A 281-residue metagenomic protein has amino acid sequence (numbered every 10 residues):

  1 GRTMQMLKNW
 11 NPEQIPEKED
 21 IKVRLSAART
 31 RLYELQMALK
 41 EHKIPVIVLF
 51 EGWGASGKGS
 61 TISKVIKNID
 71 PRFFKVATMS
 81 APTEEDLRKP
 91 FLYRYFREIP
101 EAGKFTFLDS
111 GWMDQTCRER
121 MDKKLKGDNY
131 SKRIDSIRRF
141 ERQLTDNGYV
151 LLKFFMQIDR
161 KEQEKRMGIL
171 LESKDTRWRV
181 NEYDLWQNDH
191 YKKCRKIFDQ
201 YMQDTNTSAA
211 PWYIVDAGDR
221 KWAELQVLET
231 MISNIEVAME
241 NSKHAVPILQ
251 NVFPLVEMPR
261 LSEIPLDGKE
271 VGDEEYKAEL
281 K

Functional and structural regions predicted by a protein language model:
G1-K281: Glycine-rich phosphate-binding loop of ATP-dependent small-molecule kinases
